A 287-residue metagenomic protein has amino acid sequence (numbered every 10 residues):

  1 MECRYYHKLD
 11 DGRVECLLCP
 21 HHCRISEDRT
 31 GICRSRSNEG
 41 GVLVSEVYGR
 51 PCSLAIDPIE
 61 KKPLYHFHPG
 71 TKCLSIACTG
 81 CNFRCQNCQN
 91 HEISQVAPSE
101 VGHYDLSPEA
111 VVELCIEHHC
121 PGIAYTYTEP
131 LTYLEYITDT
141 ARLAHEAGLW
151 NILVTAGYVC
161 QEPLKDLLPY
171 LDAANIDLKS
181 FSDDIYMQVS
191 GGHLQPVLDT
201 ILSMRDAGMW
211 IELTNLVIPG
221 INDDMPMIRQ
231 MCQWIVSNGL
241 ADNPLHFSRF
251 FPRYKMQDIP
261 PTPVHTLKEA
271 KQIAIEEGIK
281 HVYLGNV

Functional and structural regions predicted by a protein language model:
M1-C16, P20-C78, H91-Q95: N-terminal [4Fe-4S]-dependent radical SAM core
M1-D28, G220-V287: Auxiliary Fe-S-binding modules of radical SAM enzymes
L17, T79, F83-Q86, R142 (+2 more regions): Core alpha-helical elements of the protein kinase catalytic domain, predominantly the helix directly N-terminal
I25, G41-L43, F83-C85, Y133-L134: Short active-site-adjacent helix-start/loop capping segments
R29, C81, S182: A generic "binding-loop/recognition-motif" signal
C73-T79, F83-P121: Glycine-rich active-site/cofactor-binding loop and its immediate structural neighborhood
D105-T262: Conserved AdoMet/S-adenosylmethionine-binding subsite of the radical SAM
